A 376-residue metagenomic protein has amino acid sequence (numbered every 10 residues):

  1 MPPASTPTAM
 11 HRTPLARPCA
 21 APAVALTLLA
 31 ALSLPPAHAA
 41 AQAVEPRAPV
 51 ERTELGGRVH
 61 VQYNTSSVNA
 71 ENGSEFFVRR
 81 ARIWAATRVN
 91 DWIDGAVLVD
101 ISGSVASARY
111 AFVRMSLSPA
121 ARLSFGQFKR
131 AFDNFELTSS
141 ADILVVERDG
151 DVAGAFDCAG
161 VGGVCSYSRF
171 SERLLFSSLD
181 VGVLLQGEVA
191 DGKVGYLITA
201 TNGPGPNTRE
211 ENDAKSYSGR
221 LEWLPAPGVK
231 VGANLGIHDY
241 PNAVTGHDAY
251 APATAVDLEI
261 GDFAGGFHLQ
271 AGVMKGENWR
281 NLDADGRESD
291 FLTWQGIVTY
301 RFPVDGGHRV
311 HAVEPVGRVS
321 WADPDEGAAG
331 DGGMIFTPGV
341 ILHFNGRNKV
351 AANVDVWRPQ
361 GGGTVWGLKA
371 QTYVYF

Functional and structural regions predicted by a protein language model:
A4-A25: Bacterial N-terminal signal peptides that target proteins for export
P22-P35: Bacterial N-terminal signal peptides
P35-A41: Sec/Tat signal peptide C-region and signal peptidase I cleavage site
A43-P204, E211-S218, E222-L235, D290-D305 (+3 more regions): Outer membrane beta-barrel
S67-A70, A96, F112-S116, Q127 (+3 more regions): Outer-membrane beta-barrel pore domains
R169-F170, N202-N207, P241-V244, L282: Surface-exposed cleft-lining segments at the edges of enzyme active sites
S177, R209-S216, G246-Y250, D257-E259: Short, contiguous, pocket-lining structural segments that sit at or immediately flank catalytic/ligand-binding sites
